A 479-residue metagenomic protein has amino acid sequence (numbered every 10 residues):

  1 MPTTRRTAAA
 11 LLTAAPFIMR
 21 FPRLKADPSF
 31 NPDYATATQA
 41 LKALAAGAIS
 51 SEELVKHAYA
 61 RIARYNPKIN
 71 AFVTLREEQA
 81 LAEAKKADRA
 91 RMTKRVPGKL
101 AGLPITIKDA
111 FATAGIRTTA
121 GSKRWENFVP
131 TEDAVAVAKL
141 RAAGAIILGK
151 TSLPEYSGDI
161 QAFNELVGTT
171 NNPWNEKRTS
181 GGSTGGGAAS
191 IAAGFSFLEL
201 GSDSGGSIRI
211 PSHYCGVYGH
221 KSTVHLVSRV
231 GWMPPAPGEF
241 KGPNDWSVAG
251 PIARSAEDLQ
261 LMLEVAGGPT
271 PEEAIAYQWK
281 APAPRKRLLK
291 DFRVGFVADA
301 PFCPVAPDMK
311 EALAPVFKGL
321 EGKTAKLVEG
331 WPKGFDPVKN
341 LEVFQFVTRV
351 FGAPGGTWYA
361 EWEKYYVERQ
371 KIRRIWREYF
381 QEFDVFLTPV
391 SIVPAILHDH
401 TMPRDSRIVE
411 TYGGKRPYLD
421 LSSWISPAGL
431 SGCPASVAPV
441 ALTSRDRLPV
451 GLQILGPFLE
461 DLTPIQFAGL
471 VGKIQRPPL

Functional and structural regions predicted by a protein language model:
P2, R6-K25: N-terminal export signals
P16, P28-G205, K318, K323-T324 (+2 more regions): Gly/Ser-rich catalytic/binding loops embedded in alpha/beta enzyme cores
G47, G102, A142, S196 (+1 more regions): Glycine-rich, small-residue loops and helix-cap segments that act as flexible hinges at active-site edges
R64, A138, A142, A192-G295 (+4 more regions): Structural helix-boundary/capping segments
L100-A120, K286-V297, K318-E382, P389-M402 (+1 more regions): Short helix-loop capping/hinge segments that flank enzyme active sites or metal/cofactor-binding pockets
T119-K123, N172-W174, G355-K364, R407-G413: Short, basic, glycine/proline-bearing loop/turn elements
S157-G158, I208, P304, A395-L397: Glycine/Thr-rich phosphate-binding loops of Rossmann-like dinucleotide-binding domains
